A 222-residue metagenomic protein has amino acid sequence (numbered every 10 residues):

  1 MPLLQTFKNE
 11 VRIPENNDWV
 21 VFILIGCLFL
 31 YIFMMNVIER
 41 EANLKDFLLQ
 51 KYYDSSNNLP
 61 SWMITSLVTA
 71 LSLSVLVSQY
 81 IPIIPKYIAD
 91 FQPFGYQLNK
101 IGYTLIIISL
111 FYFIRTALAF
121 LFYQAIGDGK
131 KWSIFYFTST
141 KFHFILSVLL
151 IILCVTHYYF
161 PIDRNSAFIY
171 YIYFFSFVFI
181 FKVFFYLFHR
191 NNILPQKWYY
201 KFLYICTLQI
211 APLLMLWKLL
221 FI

Functional and structural regions predicted by a protein language model:
M1-W62, K86: N-terminal juxtamembrane cytosolic/stromal segments of multi-pass membrane proteins
P14-Y31, G95-F111, N165-F174: Alpha-helical transmembrane segments
L28-L30, I64-Y80, I106-L110, I114 (+5 more regions): Hydrophobic alpha-helical transmembrane segments of multi-pass integral membrane proteins
I38-N43, L73-A89, L118: Membrane-helix interface motif
I38-Y52, L121-K131, F188-N192: Cytoplasmic membrane-interface regions of multi-pass membrane proteins
S56, P60, I64, P93 (+7 more regions): Hydrophobic, aromatic-rich alpha-helical transmembrane segments and their membrane-interface anchor motifs
Y87-Y158: Alpha-helical transmembrane segments with an aromatic anchor "belt"
L153-I222: Terminal transmembrane helical module of multi-pass membrane proteins
